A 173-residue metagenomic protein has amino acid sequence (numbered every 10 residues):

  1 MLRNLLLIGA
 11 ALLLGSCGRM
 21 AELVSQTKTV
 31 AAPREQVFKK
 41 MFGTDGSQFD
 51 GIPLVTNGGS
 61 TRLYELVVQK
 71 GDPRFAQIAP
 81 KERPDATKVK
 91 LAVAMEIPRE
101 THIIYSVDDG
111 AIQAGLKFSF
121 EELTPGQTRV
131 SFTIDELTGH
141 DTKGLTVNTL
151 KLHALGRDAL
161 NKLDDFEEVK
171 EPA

Functional and structural regions predicted by a protein language model:
L2-I8: Sec-dependent signal peptide recognition, specifically the positively charged N-region followed immediately by
A10-S16: Hydrophobic h-region of N-terminal signal peptides that target proteins for export in Gram-negative bacteria
C17-K70, R83: Hydrophobic ligand-binding cavity/cleft-lining segments
L23-S25, A86-L91, I112-K117: Short, surface-exposed coil-to-beta transition loops
A31-E35, A94-E100, S119-R129: A short, structured loop/turn motif at beta-sheet edges
Y64-V68, D72-E82, I103-D109: Short beta-strand segments that buttress and anchor functional surface loops
S106-D158: Beta-strand/loop substructures that line and gate deep hydrophobic ligand-binding cavities in soluble
N161-A173: Short, highly charged C-terminal tails/helix-capping segments
